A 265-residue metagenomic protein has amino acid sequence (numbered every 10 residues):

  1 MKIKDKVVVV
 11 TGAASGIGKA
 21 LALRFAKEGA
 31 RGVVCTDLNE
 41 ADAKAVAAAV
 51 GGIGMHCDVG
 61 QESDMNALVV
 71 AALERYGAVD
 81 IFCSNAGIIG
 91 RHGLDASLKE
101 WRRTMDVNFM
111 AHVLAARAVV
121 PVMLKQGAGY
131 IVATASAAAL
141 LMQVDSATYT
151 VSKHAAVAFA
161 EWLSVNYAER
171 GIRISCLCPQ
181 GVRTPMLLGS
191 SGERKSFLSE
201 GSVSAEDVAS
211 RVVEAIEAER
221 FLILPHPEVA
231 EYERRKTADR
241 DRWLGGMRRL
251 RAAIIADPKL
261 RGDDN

Functional and structural regions predicted by a protein language model:
A14-S15: Conserved glycine-rich cofactor-binding loop
E28-A45: Conserved glycine-rich Rossmann-like NAD(P)H-binding loop of the short-chain dehydrogenase/reductase
E40-A41, C57-A67, L98: The beta1-alpha1 cofactor-binding region of Rossmann-like NAD(H)/NADP(H)-dependent oxidoreductases
I88-R102, K125, D145-T148: Conserved mid-core segment of classical short-chain dehydrogenase/reductases
A116, S152: Active-site helix of classical SDR
S136: Residue(s) in the substrate-gating loop at a strand-loop-helix junction that position the organic substrate next
C176, G192-Y232: C-terminal helical subdomain
